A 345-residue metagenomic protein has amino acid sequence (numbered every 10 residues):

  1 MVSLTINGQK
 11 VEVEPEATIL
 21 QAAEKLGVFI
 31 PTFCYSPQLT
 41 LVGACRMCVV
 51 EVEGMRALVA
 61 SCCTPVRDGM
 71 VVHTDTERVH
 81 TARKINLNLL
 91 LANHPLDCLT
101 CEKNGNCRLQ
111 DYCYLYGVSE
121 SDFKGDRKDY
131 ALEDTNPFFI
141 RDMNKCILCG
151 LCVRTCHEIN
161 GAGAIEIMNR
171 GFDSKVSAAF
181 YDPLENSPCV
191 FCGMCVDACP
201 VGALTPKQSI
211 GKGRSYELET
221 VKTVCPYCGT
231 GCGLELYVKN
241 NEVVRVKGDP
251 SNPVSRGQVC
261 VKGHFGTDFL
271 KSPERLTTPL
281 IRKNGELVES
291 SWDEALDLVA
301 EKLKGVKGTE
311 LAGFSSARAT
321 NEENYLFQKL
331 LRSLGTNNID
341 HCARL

Functional and structural regions predicted by a protein language model:
M1-Q9: Eukaryote-biased recognition of intrinsically disordered, low-complexity regulatory segments
T5, E51, Y237-V238: A general beta-strand register signal
G8-D68, E77-A82: N-terminal cofactor/phosphate-binding cores enriched in small/glycine residues, especially glycine-rich loops such as
K10, A164, G233-E235: Short, surface-exposed charged micro-motifs
C34, C62, V72, I165 (+5 more regions): Short clusters of hydrophobic/aromatic residues that line enzyme substrate/ligand-binding pockets
Y35-Q38, D142-K145, F180-E185, L311-T320: Conserved short loop/turn motifs at secondary-structure junctions
R46-F191, V196-T223, E242: Fe-S ferredoxin-like electron-transfer domains and their immediately adjacent linker/connector regions across
P95, K212-L345: Catalytic alpha/large subunits of respiratory electron-transfer oxidoreductases, centered on bis-MGD molybdoenzymes
